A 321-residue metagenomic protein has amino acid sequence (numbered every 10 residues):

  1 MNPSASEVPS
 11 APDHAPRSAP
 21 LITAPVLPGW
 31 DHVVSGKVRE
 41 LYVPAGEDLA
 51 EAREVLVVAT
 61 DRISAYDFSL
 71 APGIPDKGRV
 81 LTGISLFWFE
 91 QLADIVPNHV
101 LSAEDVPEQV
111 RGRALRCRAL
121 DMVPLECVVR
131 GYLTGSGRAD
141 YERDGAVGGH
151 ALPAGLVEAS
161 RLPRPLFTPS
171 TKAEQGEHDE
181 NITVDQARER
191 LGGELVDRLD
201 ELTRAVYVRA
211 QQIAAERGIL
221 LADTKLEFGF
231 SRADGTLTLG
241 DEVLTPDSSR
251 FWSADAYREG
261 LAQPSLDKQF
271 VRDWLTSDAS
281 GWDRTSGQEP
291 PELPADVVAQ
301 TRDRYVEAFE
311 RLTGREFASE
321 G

Functional and structural regions predicted by a protein language model:
M1-E7: N-terminal acidic, proline/glycine-rich, low-complexity intrinsically disordered segments
A11-A173, R284-G321: Active-site loop/lid in soluble adenylation, ligation, and acyl-transfer enzymes
A52, M122-P124, G218-L221, R232-L237: Coil-to-beta-strand transition motifs
L56, L226-S248: A short beta-strand motif that forms the metal-chelation/ATP-contact edge of phosphoryl-transfer active sites
R113, A214-S231: A short glycine-rich, hydrophobically flanked beta-strand micro-motif that places a catalytic Asp/Glu for divalent metal
R161-G193: A short mid-domain helix/strand-loop element embedded in enzyme catalytic domains that forms or borders the active-site
L191-A222: A long amphipathic alpha-helix within ATP-dependent nucleotide-binding catalytic cores
V243-A308, L312: C-terminal helix-cap and adjacent tail motif
